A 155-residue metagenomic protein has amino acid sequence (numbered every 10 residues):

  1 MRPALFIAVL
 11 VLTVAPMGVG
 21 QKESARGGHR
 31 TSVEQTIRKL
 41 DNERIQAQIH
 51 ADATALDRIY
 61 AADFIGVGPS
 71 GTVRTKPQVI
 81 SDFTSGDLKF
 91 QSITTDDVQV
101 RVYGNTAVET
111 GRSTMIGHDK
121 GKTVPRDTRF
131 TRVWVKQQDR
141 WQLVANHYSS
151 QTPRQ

Functional and structural regions predicted by a protein language model:
A4-L5, Q21-I59, D63-Q155: A beta-strand edge to alpha-helix "cap/lid" segment located at domain peripheries
F6-A15: Bacterial N-terminal signal peptides
